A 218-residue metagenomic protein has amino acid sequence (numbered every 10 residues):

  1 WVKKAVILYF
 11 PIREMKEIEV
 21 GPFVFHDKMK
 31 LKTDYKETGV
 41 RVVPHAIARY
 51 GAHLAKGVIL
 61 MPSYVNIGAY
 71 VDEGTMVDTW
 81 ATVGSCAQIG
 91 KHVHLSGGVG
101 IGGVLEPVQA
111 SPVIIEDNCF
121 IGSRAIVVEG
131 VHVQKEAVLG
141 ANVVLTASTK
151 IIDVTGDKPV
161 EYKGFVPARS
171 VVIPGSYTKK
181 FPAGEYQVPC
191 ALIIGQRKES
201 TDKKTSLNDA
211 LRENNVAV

Functional and structural regions predicted by a protein language model:
W1-G39, R169-S170, P174-V218: Terminal amphipathic alpha-helical/low-complexity segments used for targeting or macromolecular assembly
V40-K180: Structural signal for interior beta-strand "rungs" in well-ordered beta-sheet cores of soluble enzyme domains
